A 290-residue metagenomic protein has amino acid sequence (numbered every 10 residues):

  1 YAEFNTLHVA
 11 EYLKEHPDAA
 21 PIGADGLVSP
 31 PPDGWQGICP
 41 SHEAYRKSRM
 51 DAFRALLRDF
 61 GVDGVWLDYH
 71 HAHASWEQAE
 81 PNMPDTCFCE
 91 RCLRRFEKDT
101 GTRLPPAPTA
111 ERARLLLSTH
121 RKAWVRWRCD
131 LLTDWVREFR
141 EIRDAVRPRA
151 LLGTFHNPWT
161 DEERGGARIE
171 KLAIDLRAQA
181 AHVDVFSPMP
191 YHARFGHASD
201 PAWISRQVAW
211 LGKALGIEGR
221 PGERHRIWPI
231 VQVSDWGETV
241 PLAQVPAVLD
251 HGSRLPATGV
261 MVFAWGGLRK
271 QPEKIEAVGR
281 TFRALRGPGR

Functional and structural regions predicted by a protein language model:
Y1-F60, T109-R121: Active-site-adjacent "subsite" loops/lids of carbohydrate-active enzymes
Y1-N5, W66-H73, R121-E170, P221-W236: Aromatic-lined carbohydrate-recognition surfaces of secreted/lumenal glycan-active proteins
L7-P32, Y69-R112: Aromatic- and acidic-residue-enriched segments that line the glycan-binding/catalytic groove of carbohydrate-active
P32-M50, S118-T133, Y191-D200, V233-T239 (+1 more regions): The substrate-binding groove and active-site-proximal loops of carbohydrate-active enzymes, especially glycoside
G37-A72, W76, L176-Q179, L255: An active-site-proximal structural segment forming one wall of the substrate-binding cleft that immediately precedes
R49, L56, V65-D68, R143 (+4 more regions): Conserved, mostly hydrophobic/aromatic
D68, G101-K122, E170-P201, F263-L268: Aromatic- and acid-rich polysaccharide-binding/catalytic face of secreted or lumenal carbohydrate-active enzymes
H182-P201, S205, W210-G289: Substrate-binding cleft of secreted/luminal carbohydrate-active enzymes
